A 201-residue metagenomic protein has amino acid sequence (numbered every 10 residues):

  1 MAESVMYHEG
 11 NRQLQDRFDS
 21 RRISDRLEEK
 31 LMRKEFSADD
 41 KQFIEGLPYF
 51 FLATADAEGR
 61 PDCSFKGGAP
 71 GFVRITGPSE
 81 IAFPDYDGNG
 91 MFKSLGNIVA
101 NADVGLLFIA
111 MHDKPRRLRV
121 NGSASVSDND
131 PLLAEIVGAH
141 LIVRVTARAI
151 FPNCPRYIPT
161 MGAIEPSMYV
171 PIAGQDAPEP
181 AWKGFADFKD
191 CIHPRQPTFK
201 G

Functional and structural regions predicted by a protein language model:
M1-G201: Binding-site signature for planar aromatic cofactors or substrates
